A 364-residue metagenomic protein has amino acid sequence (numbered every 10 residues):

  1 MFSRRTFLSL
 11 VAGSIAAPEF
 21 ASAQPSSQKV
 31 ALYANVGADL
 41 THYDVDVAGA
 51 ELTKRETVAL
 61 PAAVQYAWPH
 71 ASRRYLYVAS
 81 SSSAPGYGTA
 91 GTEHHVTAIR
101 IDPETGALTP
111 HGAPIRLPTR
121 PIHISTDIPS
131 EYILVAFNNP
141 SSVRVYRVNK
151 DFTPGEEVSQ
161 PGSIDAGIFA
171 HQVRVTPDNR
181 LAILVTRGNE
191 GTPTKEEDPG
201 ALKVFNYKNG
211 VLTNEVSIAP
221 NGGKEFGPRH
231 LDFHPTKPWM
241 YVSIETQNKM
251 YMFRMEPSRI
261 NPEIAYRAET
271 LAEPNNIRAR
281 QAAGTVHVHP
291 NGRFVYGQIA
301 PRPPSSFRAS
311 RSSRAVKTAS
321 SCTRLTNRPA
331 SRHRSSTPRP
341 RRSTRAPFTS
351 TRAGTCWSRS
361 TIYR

Functional and structural regions predicted by a protein language model:
M1-I15: N-terminal secretory signal peptides and thylakoid transit peptides that target proteins across membranes
N35-V36, G86-E93, N138-S141, T192-G200 (+4 more regions): Short, solvent-exposed loop/turn segments at conserved positions within beta-propeller repeat blades
D44-G49, R100-G106, R147-P154, N206-V211 (+2 more regions): Short loop/turn segments immediately following beta-strands, especially the blade-tip and inter-blade linker loops
T53-V58, P110-P114, V158-S163, N214-N221 (+2 more regions): A short beta-strand motif characteristic of beta-propeller blades
P61-S72, L117-P129, S163-L181, G222-W239 (+3 more regions): Beta-rich, blade/repeat-based domains predominating in secreted/periplasmic proteins but also intracellular
T109-R174: Asp-box/WD-like beta-propeller blade repeats and closely related beta-sheet repeat scaffolds
V288-T326, P338-P347, R359: Loop/turn-rich, solvent-exposed surfaces of beta-rich toroidal or solenoidal domains
